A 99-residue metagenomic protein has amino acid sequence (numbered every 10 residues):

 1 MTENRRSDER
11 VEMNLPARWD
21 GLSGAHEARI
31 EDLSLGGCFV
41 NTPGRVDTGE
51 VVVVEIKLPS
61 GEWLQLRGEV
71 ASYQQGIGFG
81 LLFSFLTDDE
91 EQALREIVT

Functional and structural regions predicted by a protein language model:
M1-L33, R95-T99: N-terminal helix initiation/capping motif
S7, G78-T99: C-terminal output/interaction extensions
D8, N41-V46: Short, surface-exposed secondary-structure edge patches
L15-D20, G49-W63: Short conserved beta-strand and strand-loop elements enriched in small hydrophobics with frequent Asp/Gly
W19, I30-D32, F39-N41, G80-F85: Short, acidic/hydrophobic/Gly-rich beta-strand patch recurrent on exposed beta strands that often constitutes part
L22, L35, Y73-G78: Short, conserved beta-turn/loop elements at beta-strand boundaries and strand-helix junctions
G24-H26, S60-L64, I77: Short acidic/polar mixed-charge low-complexity motifs
A28-R29, L66-A71: Short beta-strand-centered aromatic/proline hotspots
